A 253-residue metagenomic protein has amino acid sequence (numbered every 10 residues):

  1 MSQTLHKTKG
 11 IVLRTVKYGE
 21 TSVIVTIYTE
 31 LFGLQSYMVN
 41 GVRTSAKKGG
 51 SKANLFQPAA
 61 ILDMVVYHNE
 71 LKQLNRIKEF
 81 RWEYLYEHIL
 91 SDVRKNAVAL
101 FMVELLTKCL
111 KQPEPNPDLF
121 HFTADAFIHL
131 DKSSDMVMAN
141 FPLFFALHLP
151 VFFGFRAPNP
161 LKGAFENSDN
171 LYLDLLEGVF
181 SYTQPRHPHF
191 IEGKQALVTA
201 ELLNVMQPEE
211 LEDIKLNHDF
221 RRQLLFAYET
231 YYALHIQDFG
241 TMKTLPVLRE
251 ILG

Functional and structural regions predicted by a protein language model:
M1-G253: Non-catalytic alpha-helical scaffolds and adjoining flexible linkers that form interface surfaces for assembly
